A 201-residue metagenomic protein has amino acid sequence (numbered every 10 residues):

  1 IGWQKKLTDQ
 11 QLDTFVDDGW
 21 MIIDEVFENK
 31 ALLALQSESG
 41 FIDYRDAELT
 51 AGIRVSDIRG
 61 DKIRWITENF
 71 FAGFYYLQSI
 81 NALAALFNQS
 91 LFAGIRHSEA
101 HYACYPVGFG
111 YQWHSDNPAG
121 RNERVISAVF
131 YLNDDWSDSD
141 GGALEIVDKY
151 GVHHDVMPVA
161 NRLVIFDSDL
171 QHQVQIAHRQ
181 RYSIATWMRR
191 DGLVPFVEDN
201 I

Functional and structural regions predicted by a protein language model:
I1-S90: Non-heme Fe(II)/2-oxoglutarate
I22, H101, S127, S183: Amphipathic alpha-helical recognition patches that constitute DNA-binding helices
K30-L33, Y105-Y111, Q173-V174, L193-F196: Short catalytic/ligand-binding loop motif for oxyanion handling, primarily in non-cytosolic enzymes, centered on
Q36, S115, H178: Short, flexible helix/strand-to-coil boundary loops that buttress conserved ligand/catalytic motifs in alpha/beta
A93-H101, D140: A short coil-to-beta-strand element that immediately follows conserved catalytic motifs
A103-R121: Conserved short histidine dyad/triad with adjacent acidic residue
A119, R124, N133-I201: Catalytic core of Fe(II)/2-oxoglutarate
